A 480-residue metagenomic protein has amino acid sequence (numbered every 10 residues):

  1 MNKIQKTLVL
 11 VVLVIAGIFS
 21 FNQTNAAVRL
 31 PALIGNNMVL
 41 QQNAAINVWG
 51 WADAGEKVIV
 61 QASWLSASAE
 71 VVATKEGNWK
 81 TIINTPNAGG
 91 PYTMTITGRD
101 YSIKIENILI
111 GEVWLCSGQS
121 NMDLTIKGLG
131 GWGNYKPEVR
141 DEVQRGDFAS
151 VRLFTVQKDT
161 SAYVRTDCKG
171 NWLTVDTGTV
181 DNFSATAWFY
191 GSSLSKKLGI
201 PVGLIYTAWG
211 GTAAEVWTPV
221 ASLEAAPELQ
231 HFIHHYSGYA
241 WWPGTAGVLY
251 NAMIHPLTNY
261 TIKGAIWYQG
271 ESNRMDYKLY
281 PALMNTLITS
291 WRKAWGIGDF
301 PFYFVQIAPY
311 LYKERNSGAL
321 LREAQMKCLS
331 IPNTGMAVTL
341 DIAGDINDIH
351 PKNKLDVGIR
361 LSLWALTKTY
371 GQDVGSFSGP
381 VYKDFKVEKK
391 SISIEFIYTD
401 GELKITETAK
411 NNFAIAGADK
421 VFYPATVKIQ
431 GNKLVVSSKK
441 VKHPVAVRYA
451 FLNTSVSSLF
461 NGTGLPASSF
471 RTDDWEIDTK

Functional and structural regions predicted by a protein language model:
M1-A27: Bacterial Sec-dependent N-terminal signal peptides
A26-K480: Cell-envelope and extracellular/periplasmic
